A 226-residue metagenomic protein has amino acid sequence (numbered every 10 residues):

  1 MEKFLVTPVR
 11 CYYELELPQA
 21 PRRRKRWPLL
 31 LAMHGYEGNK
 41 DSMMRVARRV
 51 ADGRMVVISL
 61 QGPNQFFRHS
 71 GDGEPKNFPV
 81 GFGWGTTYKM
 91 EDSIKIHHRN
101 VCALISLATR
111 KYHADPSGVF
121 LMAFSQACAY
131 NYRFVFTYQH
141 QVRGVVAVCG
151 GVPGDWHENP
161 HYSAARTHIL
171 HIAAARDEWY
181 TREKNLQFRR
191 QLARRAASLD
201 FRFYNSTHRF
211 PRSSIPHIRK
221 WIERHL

Functional and structural regions predicted by a protein language model:
F4-A114, G118: Serine-hydrolase catalytic machinery in alpha/beta-hydrolase-like enzymes
L31, I58-L60, F120, V146 (+2 more regions): Hydrophobic/aromatic beta-strand patches that form the interior of the parallel beta-sheet core in alpha/beta enzyme
H34-Y36, M122-F124, A174: Conserved alpha/beta-hydrolase "nucleophile elbow" surrounding the catalytic nucleophile
R54-V57, G118, Q141-V142, R166 (+1 more regions): A generic structural signal for alpha->beta connector loops
S117-A164: Primarily recognizes the serine-hydrolase "nucleophile elbow" in alpha/beta-hydrolase and SGNH/GDSL folds
G150-L226: The feature captures the conserved acid-bearing segment of alpha/beta-hydrolase catalytic domains
